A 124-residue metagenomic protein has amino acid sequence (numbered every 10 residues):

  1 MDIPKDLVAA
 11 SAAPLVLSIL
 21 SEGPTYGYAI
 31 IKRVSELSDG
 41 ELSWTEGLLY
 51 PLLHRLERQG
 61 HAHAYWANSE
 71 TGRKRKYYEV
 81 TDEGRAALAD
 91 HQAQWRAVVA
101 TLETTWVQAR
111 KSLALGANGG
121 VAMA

Functional and structural regions predicted by a protein language model:
M1-I3, H63, R85-A86, D90-A124: C-terminal regulatory/oligomerization modules of transcriptional regulators
P4-L48: N-terminal helix-turn-helix DNA-binding core of bacterial DNA-binding proteins
G27-I30, L56, W95: Alpha-helical transition-metal enzyme core signature, strongest for iron centers
Y50-R55: Short, hydrophobic-biased segments on the C-terminal half of alpha helices that form "recognition helices"
E57-K74, E79: Beta-hairpin "wing" of winged helix-turn-helix
